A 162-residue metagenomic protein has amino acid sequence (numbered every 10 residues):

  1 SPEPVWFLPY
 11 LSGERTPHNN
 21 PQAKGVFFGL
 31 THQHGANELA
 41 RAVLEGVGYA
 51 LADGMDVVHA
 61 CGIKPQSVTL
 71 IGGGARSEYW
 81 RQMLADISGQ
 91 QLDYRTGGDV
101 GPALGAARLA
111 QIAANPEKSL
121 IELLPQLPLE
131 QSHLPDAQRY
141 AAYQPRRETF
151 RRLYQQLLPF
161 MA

Functional and structural regions predicted by a protein language model:
S1-A162: Glycine/Thr-rich phosphate-binding loops that ligate phosphate moieties of nucleotide and other phosphorylated ligands
